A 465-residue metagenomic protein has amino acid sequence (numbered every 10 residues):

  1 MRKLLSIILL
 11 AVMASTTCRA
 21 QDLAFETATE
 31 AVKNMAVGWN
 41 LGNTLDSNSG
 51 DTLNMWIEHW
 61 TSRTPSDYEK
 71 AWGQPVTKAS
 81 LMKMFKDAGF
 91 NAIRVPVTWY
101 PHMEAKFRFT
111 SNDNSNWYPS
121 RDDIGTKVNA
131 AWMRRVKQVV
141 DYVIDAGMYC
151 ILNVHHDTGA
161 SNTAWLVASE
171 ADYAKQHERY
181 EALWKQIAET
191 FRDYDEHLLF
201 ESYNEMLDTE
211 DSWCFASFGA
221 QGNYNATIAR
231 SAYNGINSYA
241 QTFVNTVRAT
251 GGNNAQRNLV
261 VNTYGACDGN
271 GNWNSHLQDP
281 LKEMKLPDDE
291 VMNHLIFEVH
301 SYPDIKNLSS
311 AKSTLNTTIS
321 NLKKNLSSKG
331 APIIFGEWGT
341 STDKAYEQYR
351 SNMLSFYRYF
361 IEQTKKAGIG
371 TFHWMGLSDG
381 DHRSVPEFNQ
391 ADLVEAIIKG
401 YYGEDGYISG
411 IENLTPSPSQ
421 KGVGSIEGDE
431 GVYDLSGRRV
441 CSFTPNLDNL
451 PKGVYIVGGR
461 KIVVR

Functional and structural regions predicted by a protein language model:
M1-L4, R465: Positively charged n-region of N-terminal signal peptides that target proteins for export
L4-M13: Sec-dependent N-terminal signal peptides
T16-A20: Sec/Tat signal peptide C-region and signal peptidase I cleavage site
Q21, E395-G410: Aromatic- and carboxylate-lined catalytic core of secreted/periplasmic carbohydrate-active enzymes
F25-G269, D379: Active-site mouth of glycoside hydrolases
S62-S66, E181-H197, Y203-I369, S384-K399: Extracellular glycoside hydrolase catalytic/binding regions
H373-D379: Acidic carboxylate-rich catalytic motifs and surrounding loops in phosphoryl-/glycosyl-chemistry enzymes
N413-R465: C-terminal outer-membrane/trafficking sorting elements
